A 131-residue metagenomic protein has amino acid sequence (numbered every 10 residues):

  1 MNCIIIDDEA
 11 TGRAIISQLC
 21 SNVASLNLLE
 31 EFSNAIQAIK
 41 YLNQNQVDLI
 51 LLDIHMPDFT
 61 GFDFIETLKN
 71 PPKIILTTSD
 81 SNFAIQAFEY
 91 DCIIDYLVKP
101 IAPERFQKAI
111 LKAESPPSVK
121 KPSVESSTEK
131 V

Functional and structural regions predicted by a protein language model:
M1-C3: Extreme N-terminal starter segment of soluble prokaryotic enzymes
I5, E31, L76-T77: Conserved SAM-binding loop
D7-D8, D53: Acidic di-acidic motifs
A10-E30: Two-component/phosphorelay signaling modules centered on CheY-like receiver
S17, E31-L49: Acidic, metal-coordinating helix/loop segments flanking the phosphotransfer/catalytic sites of two-component signaling
I39-Y41, D48-K121: CheY-like receiver
E125-V131: C-terminal output/effector regions of signal-responsive regulators
